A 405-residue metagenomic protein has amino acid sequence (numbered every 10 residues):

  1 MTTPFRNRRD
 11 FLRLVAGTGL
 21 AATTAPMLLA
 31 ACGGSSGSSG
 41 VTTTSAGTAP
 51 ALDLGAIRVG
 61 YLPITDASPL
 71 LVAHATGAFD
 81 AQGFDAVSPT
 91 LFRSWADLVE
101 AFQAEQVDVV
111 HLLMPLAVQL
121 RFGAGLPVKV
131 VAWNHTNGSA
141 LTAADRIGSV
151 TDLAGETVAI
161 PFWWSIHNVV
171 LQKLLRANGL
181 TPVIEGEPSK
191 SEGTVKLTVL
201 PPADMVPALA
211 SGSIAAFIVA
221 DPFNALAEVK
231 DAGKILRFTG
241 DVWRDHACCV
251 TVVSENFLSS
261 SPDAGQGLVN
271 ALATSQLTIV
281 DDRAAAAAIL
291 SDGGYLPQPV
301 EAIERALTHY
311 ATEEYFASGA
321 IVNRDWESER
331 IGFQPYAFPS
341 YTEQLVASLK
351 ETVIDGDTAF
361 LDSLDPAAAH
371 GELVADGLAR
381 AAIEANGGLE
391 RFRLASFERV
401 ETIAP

Functional and structural regions predicted by a protein language model:
P4, D10-C32: N-terminal export signals
C32-T42: Bacterial lipoprotein signal-peptidase II cleavage site
V41-T42, A46-L200, M205-S211, A215-D221 (+5 more regions): Short, glycine-/small- and polar/acidic-enriched structural segments that line small-molecule recognition paths
I64, R93-A96, S165-I166, A203 (+3 more regions): Soluble non-cytosolic domains of exported or imported proteins
A81-G83, D241-V242, S328-P335: Short, solvent-exposed loop/beta-turn-alpha elements that line the ligand-binding surface or hinge of extracytoplasmic
L116, S191, D204-E304: Pocket-lining segment of extracytoplasmic ligand-binding domains
S261-F360: Secondary-structure end/capping motifs
T342-P405: Conserved C-terminal helix/tail region of periplasmic/extracytoplasmic solute-binding proteins
